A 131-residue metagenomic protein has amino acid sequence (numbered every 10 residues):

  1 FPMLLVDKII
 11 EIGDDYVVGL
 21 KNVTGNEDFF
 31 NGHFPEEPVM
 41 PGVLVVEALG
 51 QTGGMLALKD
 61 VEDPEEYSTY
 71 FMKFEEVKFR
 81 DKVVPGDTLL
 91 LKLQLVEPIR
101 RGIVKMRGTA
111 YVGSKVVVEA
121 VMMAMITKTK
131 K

Functional and structural regions predicted by a protein language model:
F1-M40: Catalytic strand-loop segment that frames the active site of acyl-thioester-processing enzymes
M3-L5, L89, V104: Hydrophobic core residues within well-ordered beta-strands of beta-rich domains
I9, G19-K21, F74-E75, L93 (+2 more regions): A structural signal for short, well-ordered beta-strand segments
I9, M40-P64: Active-site helix/loop of acyl-thioester processing domains in fatty-acid/polyketide metabolism, spanning hotdog-fold
D28, F34-P35, V39, L44 (+2 more regions): Short capping/connector residues at structural and topological boundaries
G53-K92, V117, A124: Hydrophobic beta-strand-centered segment that forms part of the acyl-chain substrate-binding groove
V84-D87, Q94-K131: HotDog/MaoC-like acyl-thioester-processing domains
